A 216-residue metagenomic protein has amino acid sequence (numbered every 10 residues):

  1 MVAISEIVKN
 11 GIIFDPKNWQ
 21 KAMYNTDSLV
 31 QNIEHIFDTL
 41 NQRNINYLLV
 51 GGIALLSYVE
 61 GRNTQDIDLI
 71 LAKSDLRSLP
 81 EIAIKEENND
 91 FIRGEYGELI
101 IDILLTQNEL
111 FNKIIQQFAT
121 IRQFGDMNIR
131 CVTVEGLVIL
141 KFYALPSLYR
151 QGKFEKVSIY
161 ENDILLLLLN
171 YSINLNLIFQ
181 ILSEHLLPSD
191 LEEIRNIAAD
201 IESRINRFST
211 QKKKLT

Functional and structural regions predicted by a protein language model:
M1-T216: Compositionally biased terminal segments of proteins
